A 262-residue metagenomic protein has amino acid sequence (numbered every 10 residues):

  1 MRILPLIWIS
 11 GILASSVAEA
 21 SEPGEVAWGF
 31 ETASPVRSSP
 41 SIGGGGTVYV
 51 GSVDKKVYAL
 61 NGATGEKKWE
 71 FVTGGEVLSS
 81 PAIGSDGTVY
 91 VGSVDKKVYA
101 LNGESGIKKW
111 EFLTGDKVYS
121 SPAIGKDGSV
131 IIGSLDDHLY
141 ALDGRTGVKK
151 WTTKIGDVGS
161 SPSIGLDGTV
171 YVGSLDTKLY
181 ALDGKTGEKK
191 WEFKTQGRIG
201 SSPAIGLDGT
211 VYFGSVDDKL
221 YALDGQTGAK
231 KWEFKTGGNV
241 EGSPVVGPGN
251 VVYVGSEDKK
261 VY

Functional and structural regions predicted by a protein language model:
L4-P5, K194: Generic extreme N-terminus detector
P5-S15: Bacterial N-terminal signal peptides
A18-Y262: Extracytoplasmic/lumenal domain signature
